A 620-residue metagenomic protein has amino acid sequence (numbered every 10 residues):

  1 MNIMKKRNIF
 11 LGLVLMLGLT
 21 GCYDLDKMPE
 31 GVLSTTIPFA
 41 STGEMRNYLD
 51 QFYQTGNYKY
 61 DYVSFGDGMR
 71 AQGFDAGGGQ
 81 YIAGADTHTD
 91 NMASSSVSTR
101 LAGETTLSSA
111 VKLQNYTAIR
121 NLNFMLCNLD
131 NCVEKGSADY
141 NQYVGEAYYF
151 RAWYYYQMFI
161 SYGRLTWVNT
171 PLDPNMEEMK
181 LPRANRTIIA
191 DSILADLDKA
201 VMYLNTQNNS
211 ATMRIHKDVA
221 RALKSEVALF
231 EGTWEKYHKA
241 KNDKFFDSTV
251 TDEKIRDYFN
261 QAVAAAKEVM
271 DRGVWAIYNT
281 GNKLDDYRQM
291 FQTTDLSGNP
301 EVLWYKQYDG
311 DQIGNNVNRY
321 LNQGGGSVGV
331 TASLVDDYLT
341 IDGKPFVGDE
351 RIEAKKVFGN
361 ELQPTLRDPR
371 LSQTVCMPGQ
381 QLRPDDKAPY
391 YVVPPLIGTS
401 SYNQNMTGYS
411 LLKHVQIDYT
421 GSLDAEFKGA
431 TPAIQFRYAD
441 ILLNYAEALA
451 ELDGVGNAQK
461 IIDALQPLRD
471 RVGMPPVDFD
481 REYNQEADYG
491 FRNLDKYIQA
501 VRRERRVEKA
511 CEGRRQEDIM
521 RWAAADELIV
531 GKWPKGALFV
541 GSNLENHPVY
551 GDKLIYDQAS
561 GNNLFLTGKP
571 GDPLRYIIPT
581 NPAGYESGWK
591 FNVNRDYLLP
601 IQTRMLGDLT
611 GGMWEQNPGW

Functional and structural regions predicted by a protein language model:
M4-R7, G12, G18-G43, I193 (+3 more regions): Bacterial Sec-dependent N-terminal signal peptides
C22, N115-A118, S192, K283-T340 (+6 more regions): Long, intrinsically disordered, low-complexity segments
C22-R70, A354-K356, E361, T365 (+1 more regions): Membrane-proximal, proline-rich intrinsically disordered regions
T36, V63-A83, V168-T170, N205-A222 (+7 more regions): Short, surface-exposed recognition loops and adjoining beta-strand edges that mediate ligand/DNA contacts, enriched
R46-K59, G84-Y162, M176-D191, A195-T212 (+8 more regions): Conserved, well-structured interaction surfaces
N121, I189, D196, A240 (+3 more regions): Alpha-helical solenoid repeat scaffolds, predominantly canonical TPR units
F159-T166, N208, F230-K239, E451-V455: Short coil/turn linking the two alpha-helices of tandem helical-hairpin repeats
A439-Y445, V455-Q485: Active/binding-pocket-proximal capping segment
